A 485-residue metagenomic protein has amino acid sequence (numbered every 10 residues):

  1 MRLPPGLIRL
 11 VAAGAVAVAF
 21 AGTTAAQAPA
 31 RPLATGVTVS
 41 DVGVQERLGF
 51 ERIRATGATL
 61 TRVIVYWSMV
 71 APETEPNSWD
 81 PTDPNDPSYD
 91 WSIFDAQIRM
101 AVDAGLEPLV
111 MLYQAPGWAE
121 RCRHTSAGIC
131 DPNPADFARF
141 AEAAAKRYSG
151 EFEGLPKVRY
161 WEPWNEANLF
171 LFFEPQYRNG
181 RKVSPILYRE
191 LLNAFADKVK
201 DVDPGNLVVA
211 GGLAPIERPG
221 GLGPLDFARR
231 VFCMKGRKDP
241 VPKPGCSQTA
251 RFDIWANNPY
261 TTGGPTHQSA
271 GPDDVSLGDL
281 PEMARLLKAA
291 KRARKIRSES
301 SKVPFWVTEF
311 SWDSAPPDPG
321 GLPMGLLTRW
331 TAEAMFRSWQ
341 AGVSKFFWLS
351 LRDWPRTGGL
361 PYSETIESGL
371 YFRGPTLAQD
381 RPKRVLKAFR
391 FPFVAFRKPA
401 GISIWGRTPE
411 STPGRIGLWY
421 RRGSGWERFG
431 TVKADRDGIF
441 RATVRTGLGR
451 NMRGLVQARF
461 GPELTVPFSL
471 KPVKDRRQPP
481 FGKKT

Functional and structural regions predicted by a protein language model:
M1-G6: N-terminal secretory signal peptides that target proteins for export/translocation
R9-T23: Bacterial N-terminal signal peptides
A28-Y66: Boundary/entry segment of secreted carbohydrate-active catalytic domains
L33-V39, T59-V63, P108-L112, R159-P163 (+4 more regions): Hydrophobic faces of well-ordered beta-strands that scaffold small-molecule active sites in alpha/beta enzyme cores
E46-L48, A138-F152, K157-R159, G180-G325: Noncatalytic carbohydrate-binding groove/subsite architecture in carbohydrate-active enzymes
T56-L222, T262: Substrate-binding cleft and catalytic face of glycoside hydrolase catalytic domains, especially the flexible beta-alpha
S78-D80, E151, E162, A167 (+4 more regions): Aromatic-rich peripheral "rim/lid" segments of glycoside hydrolase catalytic domains that contact and position glycan
G438-A442: Short strand-edge motifs at loop-to-beta-strand transitions and within beta-strands of extracellular beta-rich domains
